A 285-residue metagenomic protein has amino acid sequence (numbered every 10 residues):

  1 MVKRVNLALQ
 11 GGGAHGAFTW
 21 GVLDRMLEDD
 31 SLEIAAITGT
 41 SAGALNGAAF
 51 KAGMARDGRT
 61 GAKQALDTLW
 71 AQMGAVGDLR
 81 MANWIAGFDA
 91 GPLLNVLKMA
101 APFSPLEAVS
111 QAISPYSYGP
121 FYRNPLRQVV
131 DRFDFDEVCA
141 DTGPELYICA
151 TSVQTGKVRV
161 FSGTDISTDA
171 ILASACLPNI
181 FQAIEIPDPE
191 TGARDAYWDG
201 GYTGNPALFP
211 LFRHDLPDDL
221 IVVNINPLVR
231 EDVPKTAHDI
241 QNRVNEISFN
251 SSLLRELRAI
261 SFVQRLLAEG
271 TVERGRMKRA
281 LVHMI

Functional and structural regions predicted by a protein language model:
M1-T38, A48-I285: Patatin-like phospholipase
G39, G43: Gly/Ala-rich beta-loop-alpha elbow adjacent to hydrolase catalytic centers
